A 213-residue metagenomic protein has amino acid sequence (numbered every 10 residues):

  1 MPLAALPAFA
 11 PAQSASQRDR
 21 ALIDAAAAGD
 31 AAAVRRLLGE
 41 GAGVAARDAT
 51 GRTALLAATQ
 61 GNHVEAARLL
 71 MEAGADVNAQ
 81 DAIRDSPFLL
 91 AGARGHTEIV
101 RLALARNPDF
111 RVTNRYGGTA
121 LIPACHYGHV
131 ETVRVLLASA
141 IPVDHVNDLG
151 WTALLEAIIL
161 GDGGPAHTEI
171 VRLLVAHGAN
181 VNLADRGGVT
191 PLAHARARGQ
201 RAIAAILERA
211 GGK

Functional and structural regions predicted by a protein language model:
L6-E40, A49, E72, K213: Intrinsically disordered, low-complexity regulatory segments in ankyrin-centric signaling systems
D24-G29, A57-H63, L90-H96, P123-H129 (+2 more regions): Ankyrin repeat A-helix N-terminal signature
A33, E65-A66, E98-I99, E131-T132 (+2 more regions): Conserved ankyrin/ankyrin-like repeat signature
R36-A66: N-terminal, post-signal-peptide region of Sec/Tat-exported proteins
L38-G43, R68-D76, R101-D109, R134-P142 (+2 more regions): Ankyrin repeat domain, specifically the short helix-to-loop turn at the C-terminus of the second helix of each repeat
N182-K213: Leucine-rich solenoid repeat scaffolds
